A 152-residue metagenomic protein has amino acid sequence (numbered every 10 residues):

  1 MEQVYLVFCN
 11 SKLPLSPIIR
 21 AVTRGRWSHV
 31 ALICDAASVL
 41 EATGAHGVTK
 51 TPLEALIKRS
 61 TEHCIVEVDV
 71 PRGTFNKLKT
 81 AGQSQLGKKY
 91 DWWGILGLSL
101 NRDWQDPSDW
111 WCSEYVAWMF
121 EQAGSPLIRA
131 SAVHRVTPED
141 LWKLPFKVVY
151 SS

Functional and structural regions predicted by a protein language model:
L6-D69, I95-P107, P126: Glycine-rich catalytic cores of cysteine/serine-nucleophile enzymes that process amide/ester linkages in cell-envelope
L56, A81-Q85, L144: Residues that form generic nucleotide/phosphate-binding pockets
E62, R72-I95: A structural motif
I95-S152: Activation targets extended, charge/polar-rich intrinsically disordered C-terminal tails
